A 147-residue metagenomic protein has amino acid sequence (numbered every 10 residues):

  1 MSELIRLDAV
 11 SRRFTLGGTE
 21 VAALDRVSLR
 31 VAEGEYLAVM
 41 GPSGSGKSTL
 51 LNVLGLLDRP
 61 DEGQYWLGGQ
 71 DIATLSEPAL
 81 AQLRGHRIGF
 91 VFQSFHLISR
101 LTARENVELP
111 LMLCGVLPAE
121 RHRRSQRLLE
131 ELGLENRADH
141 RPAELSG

Functional and structural regions predicted by a protein language model:
S2-G147: ABC family nucleotide-binding domain
